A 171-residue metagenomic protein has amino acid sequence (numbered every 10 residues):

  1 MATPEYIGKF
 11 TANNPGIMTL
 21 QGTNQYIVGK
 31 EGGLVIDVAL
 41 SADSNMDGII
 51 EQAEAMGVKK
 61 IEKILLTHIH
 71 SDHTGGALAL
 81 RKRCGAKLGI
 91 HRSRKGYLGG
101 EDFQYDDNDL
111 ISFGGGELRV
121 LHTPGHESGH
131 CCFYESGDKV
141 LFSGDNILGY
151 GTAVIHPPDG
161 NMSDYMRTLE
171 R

Functional and structural regions predicted by a protein language model:
M1-E54, C132-N146: Conserved beta-strand hairpin/beta-sheet module of binuclear metal-dependent hydrolase folds, prominently
T11-N13, R92, P124: Residues at the C-termini of beta-strands that transition into short coil/loop
G16-I17, D102, H122-P124: Short Gly/Pro-enriched turn/cap motifs at secondary-structure boundaries
L20-G22, Y105, E127: Residues that act as N-cap/strand-start positions at coil-to-secondary-structure junctions
L20-T23, A77, I155: Short aromatic-enriched loop/helix-cap "lid" or pocket-rim segments at secondary-structure transitions that line
I27-V28, K95-L98, E170-R171: Alpha-helix C-terminal capping segments
L40-A42, E117-R171: Metallo-beta-lactamase
L40-R119, K139, G149: Active-site HxH/HxHxD metal-binding segment of metal-dependent hydrolases
